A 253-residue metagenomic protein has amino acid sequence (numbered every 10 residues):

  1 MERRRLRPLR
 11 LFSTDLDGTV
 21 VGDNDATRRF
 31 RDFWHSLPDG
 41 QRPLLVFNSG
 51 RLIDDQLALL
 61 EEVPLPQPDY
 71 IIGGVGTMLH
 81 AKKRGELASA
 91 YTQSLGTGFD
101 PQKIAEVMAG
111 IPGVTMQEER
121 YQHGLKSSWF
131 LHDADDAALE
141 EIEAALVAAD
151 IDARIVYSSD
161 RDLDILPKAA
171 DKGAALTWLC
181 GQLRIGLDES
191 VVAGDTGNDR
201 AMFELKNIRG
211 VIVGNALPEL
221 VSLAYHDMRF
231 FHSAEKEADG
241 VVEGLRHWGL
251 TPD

Functional and structural regions predicted by a protein language model:
M1-T14, F33-S36, I185: Non-catalytic pre-domain segments flanking phosphatase-related domains
E2-R7, T27, L166, G173-D253: Mg2+-dependent phosphoryl-transfer enzymes with acidic/Ser/Thr/Gly-rich catalytic loops
R10-F12, D69, S190: The start of beta-strands in P-loop NTPase/AAA+ ATPase cores
T19-V20: Hydrophobic "anchor" residues
D23, R28-E119, N215: Active-site phosphate-binding/coordination module
Q102-V192, T196-K206: Conserved acidic, metal-coordinating active-site core of Asp-based, Mg2+-dependent phosphoryl-transfer enzymes
